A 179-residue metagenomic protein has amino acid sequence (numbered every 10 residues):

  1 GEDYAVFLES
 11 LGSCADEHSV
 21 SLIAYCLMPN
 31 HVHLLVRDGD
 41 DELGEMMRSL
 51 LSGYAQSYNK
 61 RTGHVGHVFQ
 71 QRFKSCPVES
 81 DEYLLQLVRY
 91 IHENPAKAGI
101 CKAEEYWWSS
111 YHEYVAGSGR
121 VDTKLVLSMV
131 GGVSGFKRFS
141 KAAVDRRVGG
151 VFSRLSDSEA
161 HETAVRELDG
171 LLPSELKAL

Functional and structural regions predicted by a protein language model:
G1-A24, R37-L179: Short Pro-Cys-Gly-centered "Cys-loop" motif that presents a nucleophilic cysteine in a tight turn
L27-H31: Short Gly/Ser/Thr- and Asp/Glu-enriched loop/turn motifs at secondary-structure junctions
V32-V36: Short beta-strand motif characteristic of blades in beta-propeller domains
